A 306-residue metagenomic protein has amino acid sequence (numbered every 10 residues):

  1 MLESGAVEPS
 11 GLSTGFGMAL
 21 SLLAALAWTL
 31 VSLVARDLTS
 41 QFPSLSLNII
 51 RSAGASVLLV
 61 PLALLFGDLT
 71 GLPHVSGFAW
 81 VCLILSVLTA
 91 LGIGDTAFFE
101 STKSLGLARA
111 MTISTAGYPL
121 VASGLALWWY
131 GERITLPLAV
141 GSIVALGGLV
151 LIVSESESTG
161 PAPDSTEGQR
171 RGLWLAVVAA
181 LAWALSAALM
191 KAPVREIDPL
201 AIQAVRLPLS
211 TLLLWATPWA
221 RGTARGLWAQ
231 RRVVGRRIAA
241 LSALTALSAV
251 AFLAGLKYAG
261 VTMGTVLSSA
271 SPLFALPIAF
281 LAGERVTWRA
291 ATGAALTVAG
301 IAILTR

Functional and structural regions predicted by a protein language model:
M1-L2, L59, L125, L136-S156 (+1 more regions): Hydrophobic transmembrane alpha-helices of multi-pass small-molecule transport proteins
L2-A27, S32-S46, I50-L85, D95-L105 (+4 more regions): Membrane-interface interhelical linkers
L23, I50-R51, I113-S114, L136-V140 (+4 more regions): Hydrophobic core positions of alpha-helical segments in small-molecule transporters and transporter systems
T29, V60, L88-G92, A116-G124 (+7 more regions): Hydrophobic/small/kink-forming positions within alpha-helical transmembrane segments of polytopic membrane proteins
P43-S44, G106-L107, Y130-I134, D198-P199 (+2 more regions): A helix-boundary/kink motif common to multi-pass secondary transporters, especially Major Facilitator Superfamily
L47-N48, A110, I202, G264: Juxtamembrane helix-start motifs in multi-pass secondary transporters
S52-S56, T115-L120, S142-A145, L149 (+4 more regions): Residue-level recognition of pore/gate-forming positions within transmembrane alpha-helices of multi-pass
Y118-V140, V150, A216-P218, P272-T292: C-terminal transmembrane-helix exit sites in multi-pass transporters
